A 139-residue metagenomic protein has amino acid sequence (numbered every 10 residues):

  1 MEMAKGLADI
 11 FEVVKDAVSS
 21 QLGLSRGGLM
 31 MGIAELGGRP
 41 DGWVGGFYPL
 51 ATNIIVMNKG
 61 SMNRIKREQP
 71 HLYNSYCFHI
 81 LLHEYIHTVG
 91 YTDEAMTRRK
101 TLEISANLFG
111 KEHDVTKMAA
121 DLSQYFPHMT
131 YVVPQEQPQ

Functional and structural regions predicted by a protein language model:
M1-K66, T92-Q139: Metalloprotease/metallohydrolase-associated module, dominated by Zn2+-dependent proteases
L50-N53, N74-F78: Short, low-complexity, polar/charged sequence segments that are solvent-exposed and flexible
K66-E68, H87: A ubiquitous short alpha-helical element
S75-T92, R98: Active-site recognition of the HExxH zinc-binding catalytic motif
